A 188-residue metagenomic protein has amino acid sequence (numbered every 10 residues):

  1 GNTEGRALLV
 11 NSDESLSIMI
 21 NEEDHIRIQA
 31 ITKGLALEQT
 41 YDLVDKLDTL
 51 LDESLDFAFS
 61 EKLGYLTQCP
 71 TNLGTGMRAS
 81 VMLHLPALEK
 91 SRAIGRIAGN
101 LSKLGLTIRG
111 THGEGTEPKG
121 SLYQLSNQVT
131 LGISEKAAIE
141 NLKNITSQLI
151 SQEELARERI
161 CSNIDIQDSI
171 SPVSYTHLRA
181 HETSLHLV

Functional and structural regions predicted by a protein language model:
G1-I18, G34, E38-L47, S91 (+1 more regions): N-terminal low-complexity, intrinsically disordered segments
L8, K46-L66: Short, hydrophobic/aliphatic alpha-helical segments
S15-I31: Residues forming anionic-ligand binding surfaces in small-molecule and nucleic-acid pockets of primarily soluble enzymes
I31-L37, L85-E89, N127-E135: A generic structural motif
Y65-V81: Conserved phosphate/anionic-ligand binding catalytic regions in large, soluble enzymes, centered on
I97-I139: A structural-propensity feature for long, helix-poor, extended segments
L104-T116, T146-D168: Flexible helix-coil linker/hinge segments at domain or subdomain boundaries
T176-T183: Conserved small/polar residues in nucleotide/adenosyl-binding loops
